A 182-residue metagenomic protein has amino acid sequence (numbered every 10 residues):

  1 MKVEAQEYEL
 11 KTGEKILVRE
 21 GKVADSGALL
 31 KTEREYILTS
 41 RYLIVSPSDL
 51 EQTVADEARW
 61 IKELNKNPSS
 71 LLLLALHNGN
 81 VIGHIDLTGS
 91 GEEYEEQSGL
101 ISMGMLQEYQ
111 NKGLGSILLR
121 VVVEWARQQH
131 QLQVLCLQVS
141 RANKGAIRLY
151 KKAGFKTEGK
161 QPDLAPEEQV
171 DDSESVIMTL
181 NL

Functional and structural regions predicted by a protein language model:
M1-T12: Short acidic N-proximal helix/loop "leader" segments that mark the beginning of a domain or an inter-domain linker
K11, I37, D49-E108, L119 (+1 more regions): Acetyl-CoA-dependent GNAT
T12, K31-S48: Helix-loop element at the rim of GNAT/NAT acetyltransferase active sites that forms part of the acceptor-substrate
I16-K31: A short beta-loop-alpha structural element at the N-terminal edge of CoA-dependent acyl/N-acetyltransferase catalytic
M103-M105, N111-A126, R148-K152: Conserved acetyl-CoA-binding loop-helix of GNAT-fold acetyltransferases
L119, A126-Q138: Conserved GNAT acetyl-CoA-binding A-motif
Q133, S140-I147, K160-L182: C-terminal "cap" of GNAT-fold acetyltransferases
K151-Q161: Conserved acetyl-CoA-binding loop of GNAT-fold acetyltransferases
